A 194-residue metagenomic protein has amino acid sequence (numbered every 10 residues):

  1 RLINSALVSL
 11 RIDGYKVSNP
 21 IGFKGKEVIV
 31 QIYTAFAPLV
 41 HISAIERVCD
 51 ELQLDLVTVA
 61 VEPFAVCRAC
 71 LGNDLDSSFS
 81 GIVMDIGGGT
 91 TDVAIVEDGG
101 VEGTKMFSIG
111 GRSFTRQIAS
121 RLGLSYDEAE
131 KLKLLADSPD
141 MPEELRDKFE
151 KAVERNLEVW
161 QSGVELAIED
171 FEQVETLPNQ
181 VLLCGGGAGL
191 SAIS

Functional and structural regions predicted by a protein language model:
R1-I82, G100-E102, G111, L135-E143 (+4 more regions): Nucleotide/phosphate-binding catalytic cleft detector across ATP-hydrolyzing and phosphate-transferring enzymes
V83-T90, V96-G99, F107-R112, G185-A188: A short acidic Gly-Thr/Ser loop motif
V93, V164: Hydrophobic positions on the alpha-helical face of helix-turn-helix-like DNA-binding modules
L124, A129-L132: Small-residue helix-packing motif on alpha-helices
S194: Conserved phosphate-binding/catalytic loops in two-lobed NTP-binding clefts
